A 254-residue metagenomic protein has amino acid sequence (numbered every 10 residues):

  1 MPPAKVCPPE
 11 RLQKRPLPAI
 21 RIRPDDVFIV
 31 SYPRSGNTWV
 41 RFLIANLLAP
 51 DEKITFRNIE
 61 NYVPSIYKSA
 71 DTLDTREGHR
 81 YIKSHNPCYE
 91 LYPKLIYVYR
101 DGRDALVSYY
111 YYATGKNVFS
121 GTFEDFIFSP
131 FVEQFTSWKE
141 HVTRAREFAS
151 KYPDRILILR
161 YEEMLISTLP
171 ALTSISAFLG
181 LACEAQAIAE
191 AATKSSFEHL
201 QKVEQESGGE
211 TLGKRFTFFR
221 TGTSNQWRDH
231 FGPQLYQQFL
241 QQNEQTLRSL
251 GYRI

Functional and structural regions predicted by a protein language model:
M1-L159, Q205, E210-G213, T217-I254: PAPS-dependent sulfotransferase catalytic domain
G36-P50, L159-C183, A191, H199: PAPS/PAP-binding and catalytic site of the sulfotransferase fold
I96-Y109, A177, L181-E190, K194: Internal hydrophobic scaffold segments of catalytic domains
I188-S207: Active-site/pore-lining binding-face segments in mid-to-C-terminal subdomains
